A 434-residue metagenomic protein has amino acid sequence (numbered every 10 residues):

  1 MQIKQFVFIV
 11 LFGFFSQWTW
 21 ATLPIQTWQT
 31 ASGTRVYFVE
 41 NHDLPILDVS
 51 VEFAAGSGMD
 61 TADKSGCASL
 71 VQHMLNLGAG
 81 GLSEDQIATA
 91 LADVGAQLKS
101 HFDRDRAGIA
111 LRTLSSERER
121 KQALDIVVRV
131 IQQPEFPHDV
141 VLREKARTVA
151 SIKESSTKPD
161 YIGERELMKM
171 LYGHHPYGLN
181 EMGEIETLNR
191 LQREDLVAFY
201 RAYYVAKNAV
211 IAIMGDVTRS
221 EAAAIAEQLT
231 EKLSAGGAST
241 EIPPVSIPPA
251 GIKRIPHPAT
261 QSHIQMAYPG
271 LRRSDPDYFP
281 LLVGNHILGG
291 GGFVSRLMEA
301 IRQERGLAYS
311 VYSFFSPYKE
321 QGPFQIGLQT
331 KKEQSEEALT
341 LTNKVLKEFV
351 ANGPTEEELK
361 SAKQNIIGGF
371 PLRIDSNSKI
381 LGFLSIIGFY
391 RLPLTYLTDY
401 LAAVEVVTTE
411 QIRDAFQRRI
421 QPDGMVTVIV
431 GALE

Functional and structural regions predicted by a protein language model:
M1-V7: Bacterial N-terminal signal peptides that target proteins for export
V7-Q17: Bacterial N-terminal signal peptides
T19-A21: Boundary at the C-terminal end of the N-terminal hydrophobic targeting segment
Q26, Y177-E181, E186, V205-A206 (+2 more regions): An aromatic/glycine/proline-enriched structural segment found at the starts of mature extracellular/organellar domains
V39, L44-L70, E84-R129, V149 (+6 more regions): M16 family metallopeptidases and their MPP-like homologs
L70-M74, G284: Active-site His/Glu-centered metal-binding helix of metallohydrolases
